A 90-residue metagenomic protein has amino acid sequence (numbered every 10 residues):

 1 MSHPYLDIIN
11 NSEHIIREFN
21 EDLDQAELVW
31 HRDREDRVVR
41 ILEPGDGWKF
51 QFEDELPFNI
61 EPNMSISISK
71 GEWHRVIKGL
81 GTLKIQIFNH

Functional and structural regions predicted by a protein language model:
M1-I9, E13-F19, K84-H90: Double-stranded beta-helix
H14-R34, L42, S67: Conserved short histidine dyad/triad with adjacent acidic residue
L28, G45-F50: Short beta-strand segments in beta-sandwich/barrel cores
W30-D33, F52-L56: Short acidic, Pro/Gly- and aromatic-enriched capping/linker segments at domain boundaries
V39, K49-E53: Acidic, low-complexity, intrinsically disordered interaction modules
G47, E55-N59, T82-L83: Short, surface-exposed beta-strand-loop junctions and turns on beta-sheet-rich folds
E53-G71: Short acidic-glycine-tyrosine-enriched beta hairpin
S69-H90: Ligand-binding loop in jelly-roll beta-barrel domains
